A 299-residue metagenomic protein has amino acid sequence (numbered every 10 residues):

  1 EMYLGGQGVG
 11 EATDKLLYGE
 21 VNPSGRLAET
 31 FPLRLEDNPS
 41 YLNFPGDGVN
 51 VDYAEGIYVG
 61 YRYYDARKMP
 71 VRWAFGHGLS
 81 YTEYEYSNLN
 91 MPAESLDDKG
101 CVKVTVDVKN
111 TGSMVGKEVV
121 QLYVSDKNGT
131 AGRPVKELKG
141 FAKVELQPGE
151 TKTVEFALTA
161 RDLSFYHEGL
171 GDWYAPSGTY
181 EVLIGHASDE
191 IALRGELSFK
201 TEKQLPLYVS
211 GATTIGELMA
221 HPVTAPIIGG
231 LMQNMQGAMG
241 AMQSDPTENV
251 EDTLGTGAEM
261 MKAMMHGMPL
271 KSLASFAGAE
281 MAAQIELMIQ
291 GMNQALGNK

Functional and structural regions predicted by a protein language model:
E1-K117, L183-I184: Secreted, periplasmic, or luminal enzymes acting at the cell surface/secretory milieu
G8, P70, T111-K117, G129 (+5 more regions): Intrinsically disordered or highly flexible coil/loop and linker segments, enriched in small and charged/polar residues
Y18-N22, T224, Q233: Sec-exported extracytoplasmic/periplasmic mature domains
Y58, K68-P70, S80-P206: Intrinsically disordered, low-complexity Ser/Thr/Gly-rich stretches
V108, G229-M232: A short glycine/threonine-centered beta-strand motif
K200-A220: Low-complexity, Pro/Ser/Thr- and charge-rich linker/hinge segments at domain boundaries
A220-G230: Thiotemplate assembly-line natural product biosynthesis machinery
M232-K299: Extended, compositionally biased non-globular segments
